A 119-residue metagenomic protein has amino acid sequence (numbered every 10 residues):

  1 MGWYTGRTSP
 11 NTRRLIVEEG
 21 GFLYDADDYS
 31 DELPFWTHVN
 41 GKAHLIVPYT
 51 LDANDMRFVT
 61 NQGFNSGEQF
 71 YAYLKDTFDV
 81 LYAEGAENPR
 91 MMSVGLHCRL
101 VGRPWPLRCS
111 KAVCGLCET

Functional and structural regions predicted by a protein language model:
M1-N88: Active-site-adjacent pocket scaffolds in enzyme catalytic domains
Y24, K75-T119: C-terminal domain-boundary segment and adjacent tail
